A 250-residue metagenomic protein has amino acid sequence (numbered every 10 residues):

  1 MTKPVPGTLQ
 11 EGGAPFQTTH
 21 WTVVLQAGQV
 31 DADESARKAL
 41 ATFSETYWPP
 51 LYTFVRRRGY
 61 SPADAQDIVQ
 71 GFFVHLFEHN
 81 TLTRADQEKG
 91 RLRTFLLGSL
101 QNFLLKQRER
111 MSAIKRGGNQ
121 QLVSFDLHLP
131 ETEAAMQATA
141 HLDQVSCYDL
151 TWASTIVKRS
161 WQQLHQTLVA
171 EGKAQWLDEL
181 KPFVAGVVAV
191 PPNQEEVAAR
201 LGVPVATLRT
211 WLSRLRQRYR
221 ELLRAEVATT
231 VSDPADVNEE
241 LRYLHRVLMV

Functional and structural regions predicted by a protein language model:
M1-V250: Intrinsic, short, N-terminal disordered tails of RNA polymerase sigma-factor systems
